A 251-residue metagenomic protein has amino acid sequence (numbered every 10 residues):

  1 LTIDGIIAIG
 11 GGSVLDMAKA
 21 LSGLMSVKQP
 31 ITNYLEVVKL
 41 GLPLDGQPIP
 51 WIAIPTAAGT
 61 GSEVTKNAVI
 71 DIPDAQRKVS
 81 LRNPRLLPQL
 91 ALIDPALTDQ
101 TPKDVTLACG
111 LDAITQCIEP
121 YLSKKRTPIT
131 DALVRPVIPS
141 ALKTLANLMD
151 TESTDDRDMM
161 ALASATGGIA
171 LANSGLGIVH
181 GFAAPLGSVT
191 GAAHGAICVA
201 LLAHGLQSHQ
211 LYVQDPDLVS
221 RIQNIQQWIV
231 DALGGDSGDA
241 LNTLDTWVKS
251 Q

Functional and structural regions predicted by a protein language model:
T2-A96: Glycine/threonine-rich beta-strand-loop-alpha-helix active-site module that forms ligand/phosphate-binding
M17-S22, C117-I118, I138-T144, S164-G168 (+3 more regions): Buried hydrophobic packing segments
N33-Y34, R135, D158-M159, V199-L201: Beta-strand segments within the central parallel beta-sheet cores of soluble alpha/beta enzyme folds
G59, A165-G195: Glycine-rich phosphate/pyrophosphate-binding beta-alpha loops
V64, T115, Y121, R126 (+5 more regions): Glycine-rich flexible loops
N67-S174: Carboxylate- and glycine-rich phosphate/diphosphate-binding segment that chelates Mg2+/Mn2+
V189-A192, A196-Q251: Gly/Pro-rich interdomain helix-loop hinge
